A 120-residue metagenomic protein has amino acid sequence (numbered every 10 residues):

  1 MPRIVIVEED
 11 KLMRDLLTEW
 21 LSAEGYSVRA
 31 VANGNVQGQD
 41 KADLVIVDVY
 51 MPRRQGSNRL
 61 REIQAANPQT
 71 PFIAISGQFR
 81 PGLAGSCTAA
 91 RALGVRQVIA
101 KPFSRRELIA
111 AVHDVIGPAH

Functional and structural regions predicted by a protein language model:
E8-E9: Conserved acidic carboxylate
D15-A23: Charged docking surfaces used in two-component/phosphorelay signaling
S27-L44: Acidic, metal-coordinating helix/loop segments flanking the phosphotransfer/catalytic sites of two-component signaling
D48-V49: Active-site residues of response regulator receiver
P52-R53: The feature encodes the CheY-like receiver
N58, F79-Q97: Alpha4 helix (beta4-alpha4-beta5 surface) of REC/receiver domains from two-component response regulators
I73-Q78: Hydrophobic/aromatic residues positioned on beta-strands within the core alpha/beta folds
A100-V112: C-terminal output helix
